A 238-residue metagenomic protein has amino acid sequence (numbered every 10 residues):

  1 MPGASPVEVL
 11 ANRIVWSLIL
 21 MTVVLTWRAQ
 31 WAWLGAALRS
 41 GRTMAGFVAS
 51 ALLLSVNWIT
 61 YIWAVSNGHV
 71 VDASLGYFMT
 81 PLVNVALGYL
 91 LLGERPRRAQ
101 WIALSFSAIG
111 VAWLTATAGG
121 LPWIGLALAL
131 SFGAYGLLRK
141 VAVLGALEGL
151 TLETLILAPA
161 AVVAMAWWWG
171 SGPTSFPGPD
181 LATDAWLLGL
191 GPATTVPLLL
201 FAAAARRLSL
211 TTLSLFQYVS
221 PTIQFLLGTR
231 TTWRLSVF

Functional and structural regions predicted by a protein language model:
M1, V9, R13, A64-V65 (+5 more regions): Hydrophobic/aromatic residues within transmembrane alpha-helices of multi-pass small-molecule transporters
M1-L18, D72, A134-P159: Juxtamembrane helix-loop-helix junctions in multi-pass membrane proteins
M1-V7, W33-G35, V65-H69, I109-A112 (+3 more regions): Membrane-interface helix termini and inter-helical loops of multi-pass transporters
L18-F47, R98, L150, L155-L187 (+1 more regions): Membrane-interface interhelical linkers
T22, A51-I59, P81-A86, A129 (+5 more regions): Hydrophobic/small/kink-forming positions within alpha-helical transmembrane segments of polytopic membrane proteins
W63, T80-A99, T222-F238: C-terminal transmembrane-helix exit sites in multi-pass transporters
L75-M79, L144-I156, T195-R230: Helix-helix packing/entry segments at the starts of transmembrane helices
A99-T115, L126-L130, F238: Hydrophobic transmembrane alpha-helices of multi-pass small-molecule transport proteins
